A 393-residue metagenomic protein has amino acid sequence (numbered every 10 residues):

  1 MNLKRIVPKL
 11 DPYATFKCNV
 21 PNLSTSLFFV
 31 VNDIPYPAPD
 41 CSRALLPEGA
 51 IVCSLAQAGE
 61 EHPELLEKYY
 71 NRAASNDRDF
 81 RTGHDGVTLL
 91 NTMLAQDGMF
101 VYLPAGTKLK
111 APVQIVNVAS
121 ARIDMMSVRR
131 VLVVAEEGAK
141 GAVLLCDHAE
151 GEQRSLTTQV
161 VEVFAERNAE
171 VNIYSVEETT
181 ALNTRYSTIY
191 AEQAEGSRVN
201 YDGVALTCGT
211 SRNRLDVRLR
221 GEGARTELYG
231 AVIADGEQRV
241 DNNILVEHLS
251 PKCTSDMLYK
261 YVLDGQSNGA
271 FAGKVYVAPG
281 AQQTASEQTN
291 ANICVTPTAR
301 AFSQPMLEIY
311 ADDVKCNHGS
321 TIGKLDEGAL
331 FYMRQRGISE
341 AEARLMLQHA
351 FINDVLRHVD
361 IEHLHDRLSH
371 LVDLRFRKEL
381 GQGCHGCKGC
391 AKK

Functional and structural regions predicted by a protein language model:
M1-T92, L258: N-terminal amphipathic, basic helical "cap/leader" segment at the start of enzyme domains
E61-I338, I352, L356-K393: Conserved beta-strand/loop scaffold segments within soluble protein domains that form the structured core and edges
